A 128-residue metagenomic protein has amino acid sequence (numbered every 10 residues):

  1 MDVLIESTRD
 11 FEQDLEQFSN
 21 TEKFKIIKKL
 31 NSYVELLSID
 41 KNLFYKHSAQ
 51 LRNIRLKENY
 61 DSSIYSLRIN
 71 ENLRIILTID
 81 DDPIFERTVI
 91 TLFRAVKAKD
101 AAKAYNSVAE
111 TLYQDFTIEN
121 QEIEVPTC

Functional and structural regions predicted by a protein language model:
M1-L37, T117-C128: Arg/Lys-rich, positively charged N-terminal/basic patches that mediate binding to nucleic acids
V3-I5, S48-K57, I75, L92: Generic preference for hydrophobic/aromatic residues in regular secondary structure cores
E6, T21, K25-K28, S62 (+2 more regions): Short, well-structured alpha-helical interface segments that form or flank functional binding sites
Q13-Q17, A49-N53, V108-Y113: Charged, low-complexity, helix/coiled-coil-prone segments
K25-L30, K41, Y45, T91-L92: Residue-level detector of alpha-helical recognition elements and their boundaries
L30, V34, S38-K41, I69-E71 (+1 more regions): Generic secondary-structure microfeatures
S38-L67: A short, surface-exposed loop/turn module that caps and links secondary-structure elements
Y65-C128: Enriched for short, Lys/Arg-rich terminal
